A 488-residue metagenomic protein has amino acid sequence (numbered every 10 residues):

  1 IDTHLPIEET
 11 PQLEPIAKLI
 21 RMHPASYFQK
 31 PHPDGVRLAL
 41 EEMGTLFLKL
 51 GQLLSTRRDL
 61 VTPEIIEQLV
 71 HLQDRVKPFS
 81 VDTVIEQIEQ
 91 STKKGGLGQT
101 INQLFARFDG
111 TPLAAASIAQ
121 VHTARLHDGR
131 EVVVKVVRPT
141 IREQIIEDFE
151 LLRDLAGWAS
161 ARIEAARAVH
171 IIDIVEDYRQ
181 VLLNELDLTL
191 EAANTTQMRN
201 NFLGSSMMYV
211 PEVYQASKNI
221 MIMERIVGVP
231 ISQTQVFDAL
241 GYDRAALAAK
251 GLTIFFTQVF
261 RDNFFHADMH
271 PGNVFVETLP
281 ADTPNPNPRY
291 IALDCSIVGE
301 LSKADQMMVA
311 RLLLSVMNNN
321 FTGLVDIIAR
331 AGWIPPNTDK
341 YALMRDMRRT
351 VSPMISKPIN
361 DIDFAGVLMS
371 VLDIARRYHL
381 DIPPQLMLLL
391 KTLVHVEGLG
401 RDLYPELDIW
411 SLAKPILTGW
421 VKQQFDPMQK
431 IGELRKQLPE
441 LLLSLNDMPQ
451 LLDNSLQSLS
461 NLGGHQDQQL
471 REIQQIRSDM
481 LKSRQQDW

Functional and structural regions predicted by a protein language model:
I1-Q120, I146-I171, G400: N-terminal accessory/targeting segments that precede structured cores
T10, A25-P31, R57, E176 (+2 more regions): Helix-rich C-lobe and terminal helical cap/extension of kinase-like folds
G44-L48, R153-A156, T196-R199, F256 (+2 more regions): Short, amphipathic alpha-helical segments that act as regulatory/interfacial helices in nucleotide-processing proteins
P63, L69-K77, E89-G95, Q99 (+8 more regions): ATP-dependent phospho-/nucleotidyl transfer catalytic cores
I118, E131, N219: ATP phosphate-binding glycine-rich loop
T123, E131-R138: Glycine-rich ATP phosphate-binding loop
A124-R125, M269: Conserved beta3 strand of the Hanks-type protein kinase catalytic N-lobe
G272-V276: Hydrophobic residue at the +6 position relative to the catalytic HRD Asp in the kinase catalytic loop
